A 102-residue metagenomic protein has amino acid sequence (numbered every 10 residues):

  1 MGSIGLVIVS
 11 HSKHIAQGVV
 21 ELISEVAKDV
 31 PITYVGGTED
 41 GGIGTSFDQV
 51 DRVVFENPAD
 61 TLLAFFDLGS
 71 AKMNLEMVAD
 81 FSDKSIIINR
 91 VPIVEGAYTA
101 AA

Functional and structural regions predicted by a protein language model:
M1-A102: N-terminal loops that bind phosphate or other acidic moieties and the adjacent beta-alpha structural core
